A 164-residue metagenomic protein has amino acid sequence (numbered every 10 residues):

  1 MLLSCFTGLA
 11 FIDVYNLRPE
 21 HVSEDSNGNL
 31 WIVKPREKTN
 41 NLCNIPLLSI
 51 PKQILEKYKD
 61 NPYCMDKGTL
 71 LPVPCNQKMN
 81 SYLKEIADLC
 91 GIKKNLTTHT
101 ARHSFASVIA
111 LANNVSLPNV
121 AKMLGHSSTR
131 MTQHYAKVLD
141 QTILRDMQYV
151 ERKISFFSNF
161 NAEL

Functional and structural regions predicted by a protein language model:
M1-L2, E37: Conserved catalytic core of the tyrosine transesterase superfamily
L2, F6, I12-D13, R102-S127 (+1 more regions): C-terminal catalytic core of tyrosine-transesterase DNA break-rejoin enzymes
T7, N16-E56: Conserved tyrosine-mediated DNA breakage-rejoining catalytic core shared by Y-recombinases
N27-L30, K78, V108, N119 (+2 more regions): Catalytic cores of nucleotide-enabled group-transfer and carboxylate-activating enzymes in metabolic and assembly-line
R36-T39, N76, L124-Y149: Catalytic-site neighborhood detector that most strongly recognizes the C-terminal catalytic loop/helix of tyrosine
E37-E56, C64-E85: C-terminal catalytic core of Y-nucleophile DNA break-rejoin enzymes
P62-M65, V150-L164: C-terminal secondary-structure termini that scaffold catalytic or DNA-interacting sites
V73-Q77, K93-N113: Short basic/aromatic active-site micro-motif
